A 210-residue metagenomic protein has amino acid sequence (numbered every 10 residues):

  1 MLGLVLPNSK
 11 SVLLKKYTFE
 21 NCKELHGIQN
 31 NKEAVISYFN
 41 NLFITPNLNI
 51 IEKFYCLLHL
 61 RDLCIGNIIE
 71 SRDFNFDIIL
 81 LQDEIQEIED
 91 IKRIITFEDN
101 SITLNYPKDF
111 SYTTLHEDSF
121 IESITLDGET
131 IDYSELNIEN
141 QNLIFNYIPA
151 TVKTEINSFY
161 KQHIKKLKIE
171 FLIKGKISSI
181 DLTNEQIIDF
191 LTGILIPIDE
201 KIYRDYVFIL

Functional and structural regions predicted by a protein language model:
M1-L210: Long C-terminal interaction/binding lobes of large macromolecular proteins
